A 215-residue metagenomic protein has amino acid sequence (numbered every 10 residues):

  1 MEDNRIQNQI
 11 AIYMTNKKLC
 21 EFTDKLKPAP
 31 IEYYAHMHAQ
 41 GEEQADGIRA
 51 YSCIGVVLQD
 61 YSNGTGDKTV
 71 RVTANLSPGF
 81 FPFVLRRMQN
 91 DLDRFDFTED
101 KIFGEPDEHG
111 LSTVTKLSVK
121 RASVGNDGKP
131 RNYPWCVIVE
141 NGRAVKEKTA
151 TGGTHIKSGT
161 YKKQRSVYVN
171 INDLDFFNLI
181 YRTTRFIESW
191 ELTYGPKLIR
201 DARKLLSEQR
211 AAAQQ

Functional and structural regions predicted by a protein language model:
M1-T69: N-terminal "first-domain core" detector
A45-A50, A74-L76, G128-P130, S166-F177: Short, low-complexity cationic-aromatic patches
Y51, K68-R71, N75-N90, N178: Short, well-structured alpha-helical interface segments that form or flank functional binding sites
L58-S77, T154-V169: A cross-kingdom feature marking solvent-exposed beta-strand/loop segments within repeated, beta-rich binding/scaffold
N63-T65, D93, V145-K146: Eukaryotic short linear interaction motifs
G79-S112: Acidic, metal/cofactor-coordinating or nucleic-acid-engaging core segments within structured domains
N90, E105-K163: Short, solvent-exposed interaction modules
A144-Q215: Mixed-charge, glycine-accented linear interaction segment located at domain edges/termini
